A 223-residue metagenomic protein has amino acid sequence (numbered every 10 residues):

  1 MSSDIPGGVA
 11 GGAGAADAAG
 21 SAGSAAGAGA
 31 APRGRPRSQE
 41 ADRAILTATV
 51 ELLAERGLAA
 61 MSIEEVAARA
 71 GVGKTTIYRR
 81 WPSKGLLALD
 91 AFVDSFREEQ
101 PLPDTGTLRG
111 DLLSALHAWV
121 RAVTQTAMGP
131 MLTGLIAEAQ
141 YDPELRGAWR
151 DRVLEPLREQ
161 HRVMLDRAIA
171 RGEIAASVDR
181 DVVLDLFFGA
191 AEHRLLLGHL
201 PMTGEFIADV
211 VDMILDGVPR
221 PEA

Functional and structural regions predicted by a protein language model:
M1-A30, E155, E159, V163-A170 (+2 more regions): C-terminal peripheral helix-coil segments that are non-catalytic and often amphipathic
M1-R69, T75, L86: Basic, helix-initiating cap at the start of DNA-binding domains
I45, A60, S83-A88, E98-E99 (+2 more regions): Short amphipathic alpha-helical segment with a characteristic S/N-K-E followed by hydrophobic residues
L53, A88-S95: Alpha-helical DNA-contacting segments of helix-turn-helix folds
A91-F92, T124-G147: Amphipathic alpha-helical segments used for helix-helix packing
Q100-L132, V183: Hydrophobic alpha-helical connector segments
A122, P130, E144-A170: Amphipathic alpha-helical packing segments from all-alpha helical-bundle domains
A148-V153, A170-D185, M202-E205: All-alpha amphipathic helical-bundle segments outside canonical DNA-binding/catalytic cores that form hydrophobic
